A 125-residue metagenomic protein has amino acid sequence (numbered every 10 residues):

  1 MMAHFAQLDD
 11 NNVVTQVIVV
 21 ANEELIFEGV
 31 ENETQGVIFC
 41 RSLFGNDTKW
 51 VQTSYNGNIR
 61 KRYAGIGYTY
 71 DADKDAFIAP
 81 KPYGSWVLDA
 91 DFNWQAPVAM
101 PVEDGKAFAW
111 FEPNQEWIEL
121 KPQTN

Functional and structural regions predicted by a protein language model:
M1-N125: Interaction-interface detector
